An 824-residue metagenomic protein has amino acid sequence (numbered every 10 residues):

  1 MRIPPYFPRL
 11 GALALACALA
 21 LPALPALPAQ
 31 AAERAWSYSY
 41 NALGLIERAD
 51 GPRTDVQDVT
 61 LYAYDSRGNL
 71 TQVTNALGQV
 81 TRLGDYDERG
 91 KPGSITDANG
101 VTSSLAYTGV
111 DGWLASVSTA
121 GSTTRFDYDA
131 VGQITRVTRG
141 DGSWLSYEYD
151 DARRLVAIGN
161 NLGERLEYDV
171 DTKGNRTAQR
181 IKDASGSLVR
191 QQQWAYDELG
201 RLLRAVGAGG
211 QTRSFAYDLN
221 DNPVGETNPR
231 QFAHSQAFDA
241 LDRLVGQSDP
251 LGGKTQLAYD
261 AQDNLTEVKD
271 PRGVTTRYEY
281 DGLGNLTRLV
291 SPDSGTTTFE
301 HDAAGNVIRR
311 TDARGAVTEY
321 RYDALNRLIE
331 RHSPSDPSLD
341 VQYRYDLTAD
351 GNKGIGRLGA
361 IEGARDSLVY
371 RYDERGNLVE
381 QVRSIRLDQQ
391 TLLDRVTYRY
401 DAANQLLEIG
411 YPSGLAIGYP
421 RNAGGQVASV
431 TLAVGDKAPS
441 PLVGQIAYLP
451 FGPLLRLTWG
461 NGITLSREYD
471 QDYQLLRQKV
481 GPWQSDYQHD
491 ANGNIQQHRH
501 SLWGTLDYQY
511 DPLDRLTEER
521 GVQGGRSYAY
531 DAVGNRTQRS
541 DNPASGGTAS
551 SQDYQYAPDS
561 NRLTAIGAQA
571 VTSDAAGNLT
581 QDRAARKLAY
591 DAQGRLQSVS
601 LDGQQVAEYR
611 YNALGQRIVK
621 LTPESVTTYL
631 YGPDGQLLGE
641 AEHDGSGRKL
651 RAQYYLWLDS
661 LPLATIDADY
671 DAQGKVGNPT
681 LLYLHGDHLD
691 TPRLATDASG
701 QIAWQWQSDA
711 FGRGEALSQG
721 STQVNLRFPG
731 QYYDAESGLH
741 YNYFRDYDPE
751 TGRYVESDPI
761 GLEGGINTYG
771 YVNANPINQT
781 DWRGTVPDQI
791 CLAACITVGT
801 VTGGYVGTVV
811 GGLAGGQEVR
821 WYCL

Functional and structural regions predicted by a protein language model:
R2-A14: Bacterial N-terminal signal peptides that target proteins for export
A12-A23: Bacterial N-terminal signal peptides
A32, W36, R48-D55, Q72-G78 (+35 more regions): Beta-turn initiation residues at beta-strand->coil junctions
Y38, Y62, L83-G84, L105-A106 (+32 more regions): A residue-level detector for well-ordered beta-strand positions
A63-S66, Q72, K91-S94, V101-A106 (+18 more regions): Tandem repeat domain/solenoid detector
G109, F215, Y345-T348, Q552-Y556 (+2 more regions): A motif-centric feature for acidic-aromatic and gly/ser/thr-rich catalytic loops and repeats
R617, T665, A695, R713-E715 (+3 more regions): Short, low-complexity export/processing leader segments characterized by acidic and small residues
V786-L824: Hydrophobic, gly/ala-rich membrane-insertion helices/peptides used by toxins and envelope proteins
